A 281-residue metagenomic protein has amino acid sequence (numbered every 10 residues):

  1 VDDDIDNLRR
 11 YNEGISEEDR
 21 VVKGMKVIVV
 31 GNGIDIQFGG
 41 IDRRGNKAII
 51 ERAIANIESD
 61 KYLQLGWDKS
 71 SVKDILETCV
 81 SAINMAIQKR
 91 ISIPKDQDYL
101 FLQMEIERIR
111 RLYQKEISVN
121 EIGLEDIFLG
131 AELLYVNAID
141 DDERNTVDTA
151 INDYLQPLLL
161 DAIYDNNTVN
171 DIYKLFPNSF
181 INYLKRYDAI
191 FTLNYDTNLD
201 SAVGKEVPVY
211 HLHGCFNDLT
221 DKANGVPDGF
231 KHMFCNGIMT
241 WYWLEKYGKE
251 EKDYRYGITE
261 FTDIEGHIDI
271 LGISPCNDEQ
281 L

Functional and structural regions predicted by a protein language model:
D2-L281: SIR2/sirtuin NAD+-dependent deacylase catalytic core
